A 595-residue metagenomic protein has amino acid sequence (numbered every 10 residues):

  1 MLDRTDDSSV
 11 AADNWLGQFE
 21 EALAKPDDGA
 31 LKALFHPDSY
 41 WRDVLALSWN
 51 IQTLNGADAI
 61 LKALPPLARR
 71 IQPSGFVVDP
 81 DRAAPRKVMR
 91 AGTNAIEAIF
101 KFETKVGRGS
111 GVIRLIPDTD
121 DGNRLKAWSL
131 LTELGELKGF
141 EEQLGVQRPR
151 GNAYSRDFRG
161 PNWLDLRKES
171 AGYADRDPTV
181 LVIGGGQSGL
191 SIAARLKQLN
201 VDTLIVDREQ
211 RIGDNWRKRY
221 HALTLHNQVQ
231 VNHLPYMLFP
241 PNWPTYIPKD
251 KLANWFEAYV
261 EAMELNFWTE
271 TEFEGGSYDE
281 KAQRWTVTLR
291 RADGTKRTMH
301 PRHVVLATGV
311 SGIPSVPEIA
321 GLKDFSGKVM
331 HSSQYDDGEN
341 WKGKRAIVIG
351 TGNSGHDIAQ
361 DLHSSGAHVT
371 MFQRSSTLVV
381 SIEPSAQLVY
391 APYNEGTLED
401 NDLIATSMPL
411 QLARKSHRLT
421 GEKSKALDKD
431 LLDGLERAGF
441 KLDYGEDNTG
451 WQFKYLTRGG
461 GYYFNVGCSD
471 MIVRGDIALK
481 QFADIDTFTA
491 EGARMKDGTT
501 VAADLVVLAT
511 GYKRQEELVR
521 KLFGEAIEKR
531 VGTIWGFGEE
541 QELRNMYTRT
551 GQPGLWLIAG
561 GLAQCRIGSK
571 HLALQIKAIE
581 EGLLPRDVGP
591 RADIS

Functional and structural regions predicted by a protein language model:
M1-P37, R167-D177: Short, low-complexity N-terminal intrinsically disordered segments enriched in polar/charged residues
A11, E21, K25-G92: A solvent-exposed, acidic/Ser-Thr-rich amphipathic alpha-helical stretch
A57-E103, A222-A292, R458-A478: N-terminal Rossmann-like dinucleotide/flavin-binding domain of flavoprotein oxidoreductases that bind FAD/FMN
I99-K168: Short beta-strand edge/turn micro-motifs at domain boundaries
E133, P178, V201, V206-R208 (+6 more regions): Flavin (primarily FAD) cofactor-binding/catalytic cores of flavoenzymes
A153-P178, M330-K342: A short, basic/flexible loop-to-alpha-helix module at the beginning of a structural domain
I183-L190, R208, T351-G352: Glycine-rich Rossmann-fold phosphate-binding loop(s) that bind the pyrophosphate of adenine dinucleotide cofactors
Q210-L238, T377-N401: Conserved N-terminal glycine-rich FAD pyrophosphate-binding loop of Rossmann-like flavoproteins
